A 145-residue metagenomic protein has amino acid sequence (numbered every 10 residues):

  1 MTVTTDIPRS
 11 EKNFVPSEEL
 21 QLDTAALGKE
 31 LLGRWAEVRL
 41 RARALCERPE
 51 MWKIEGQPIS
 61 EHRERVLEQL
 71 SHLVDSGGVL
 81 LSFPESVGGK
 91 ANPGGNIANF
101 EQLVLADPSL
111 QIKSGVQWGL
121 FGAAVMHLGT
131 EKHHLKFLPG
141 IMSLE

Functional and structural regions predicted by a protein language model:
M1-E145: Amphipathic, small/basic residue-rich leader segments at the start of a protein or domain
